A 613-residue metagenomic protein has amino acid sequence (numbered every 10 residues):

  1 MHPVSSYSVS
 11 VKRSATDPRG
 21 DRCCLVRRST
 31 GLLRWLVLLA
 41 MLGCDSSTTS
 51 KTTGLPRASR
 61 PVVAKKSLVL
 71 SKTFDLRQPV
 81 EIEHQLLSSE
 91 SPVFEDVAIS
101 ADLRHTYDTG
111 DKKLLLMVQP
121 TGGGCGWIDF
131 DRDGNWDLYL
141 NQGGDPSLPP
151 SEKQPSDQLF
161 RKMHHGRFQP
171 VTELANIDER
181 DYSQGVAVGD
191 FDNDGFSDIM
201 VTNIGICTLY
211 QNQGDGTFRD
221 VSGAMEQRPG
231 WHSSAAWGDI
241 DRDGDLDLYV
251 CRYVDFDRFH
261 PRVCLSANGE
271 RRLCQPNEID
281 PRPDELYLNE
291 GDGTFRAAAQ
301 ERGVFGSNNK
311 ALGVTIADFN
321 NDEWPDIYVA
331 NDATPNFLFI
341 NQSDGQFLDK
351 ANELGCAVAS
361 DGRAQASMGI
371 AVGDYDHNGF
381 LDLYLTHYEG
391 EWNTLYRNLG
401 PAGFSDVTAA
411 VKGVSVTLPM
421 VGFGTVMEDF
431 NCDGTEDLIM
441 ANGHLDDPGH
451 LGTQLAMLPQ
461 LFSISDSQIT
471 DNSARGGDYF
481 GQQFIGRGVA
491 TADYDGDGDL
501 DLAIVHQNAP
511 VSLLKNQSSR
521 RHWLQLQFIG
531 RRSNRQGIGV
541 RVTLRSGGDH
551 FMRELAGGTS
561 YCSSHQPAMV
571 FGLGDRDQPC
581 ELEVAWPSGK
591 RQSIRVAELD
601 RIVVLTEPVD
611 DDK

Functional and structural regions predicted by a protein language model:
C44-T48: Bacterial signal peptide processing site
E83-E95, P149-V171, I206-V221, R262-L265 (+7 more regions): Beta-propeller blade repeat segments, especially FG-GAP/WD-type strand-to-loop junctions in 6- to 7-bladed propeller
L103-G124, K153, A175-A187, A224-A236 (+8 more regions): Repeat-based blade/solenoid architectures
D111, K412-M420, D446-D447, L451-K613: Gly/Ser/Thr/Pro-enriched helix-cap/hinge segments flanking short amphipathic alpha-helices
G122-R132, R161, Y182-F196, T208-Q211 (+9 more regions): Beta-propeller blade termini
W136-Q142, D194-N203, L248-R252, D326-N331 (+4 more regions): Hydrophobic beta-strand segments that make up the repeating blades of beta-propeller and related beta-repeat
E173-V188, T202-I240, V250-N277, P281-P283: Asp-box/WD-like beta-propeller blade repeats and closely related beta-sheet repeat scaffolds
E290-D292, R302-S465, Y479-A490: Beta-propeller domains
